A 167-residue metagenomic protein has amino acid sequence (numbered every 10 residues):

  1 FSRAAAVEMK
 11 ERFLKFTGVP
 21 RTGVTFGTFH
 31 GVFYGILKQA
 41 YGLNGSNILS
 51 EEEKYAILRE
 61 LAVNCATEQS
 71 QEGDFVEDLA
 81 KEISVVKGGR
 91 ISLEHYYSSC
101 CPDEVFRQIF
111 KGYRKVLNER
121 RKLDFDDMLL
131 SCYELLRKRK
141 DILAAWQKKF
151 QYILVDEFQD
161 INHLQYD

Functional and structural regions predicted by a protein language model:
F1, S50, E157-I161: Small/polar loops that bind or transfer phosphate-bearing groups
F1-N44, A144: P-loop NTPase Walker
S2, T28, L58, I83 (+2 more regions): Residue-level signature of catalytic and energy-coupling elements of molecular machines, predominantly ATP/GTP-dependent
R3, H30-G31, E52, K140 (+1 more regions): Alpha-helix N-cap/helix-start capping motif
T25, C100-D167: Conserved helicase NTPase motor core
E51-L123: Coupling/switch/interface segments within P-loop NTPase motor domains and analogous charged loops in nucleic-acid
